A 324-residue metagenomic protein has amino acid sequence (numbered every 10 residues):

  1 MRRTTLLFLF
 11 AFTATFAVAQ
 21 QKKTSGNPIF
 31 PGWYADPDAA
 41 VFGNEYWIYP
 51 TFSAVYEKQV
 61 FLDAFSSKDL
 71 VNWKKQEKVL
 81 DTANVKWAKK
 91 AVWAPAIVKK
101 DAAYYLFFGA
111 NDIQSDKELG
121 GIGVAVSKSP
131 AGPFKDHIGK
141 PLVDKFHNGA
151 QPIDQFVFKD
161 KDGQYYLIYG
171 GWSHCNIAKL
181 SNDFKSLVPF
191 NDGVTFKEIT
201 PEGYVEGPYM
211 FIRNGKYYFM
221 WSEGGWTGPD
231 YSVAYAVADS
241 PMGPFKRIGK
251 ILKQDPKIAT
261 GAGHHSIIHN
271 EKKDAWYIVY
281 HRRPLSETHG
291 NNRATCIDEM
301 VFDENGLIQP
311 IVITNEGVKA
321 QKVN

Functional and structural regions predicted by a protein language model:
M1-K22: Bacterial Sec-dependent N-terminal signal peptides
A19-N324: Carbohydrate-active catalytic/glycan-binding domains of CAZyme proteins, especially the secreted or lumenal ectodomains
